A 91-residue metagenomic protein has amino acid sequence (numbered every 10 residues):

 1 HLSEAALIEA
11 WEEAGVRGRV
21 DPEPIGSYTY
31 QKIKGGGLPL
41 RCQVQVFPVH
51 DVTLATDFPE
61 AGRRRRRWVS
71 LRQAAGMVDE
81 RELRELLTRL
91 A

Functional and structural regions predicted by a protein language model:
H1-I25: The catalytic Nudix box helix
S3, L40, V44, E80-L83: A structural signal for well-ordered alpha-helical scaffolds and beta->alpha junctions
G18-D21, R41, M77: Non-catalytic, surface-exposed connector residues within folded enzymatic/regulatory domains
V20, T29-K34, G62, R72-Q73: Solvent-exposed, flexible loop/coil residues
E23, S27-D57, R67: Active-site-adjacent beta-strand/loop module that shapes the phosphate/pyrophosphate-binding cleft
D51-A91: Nudix hydrolase/Nudix homology domain
